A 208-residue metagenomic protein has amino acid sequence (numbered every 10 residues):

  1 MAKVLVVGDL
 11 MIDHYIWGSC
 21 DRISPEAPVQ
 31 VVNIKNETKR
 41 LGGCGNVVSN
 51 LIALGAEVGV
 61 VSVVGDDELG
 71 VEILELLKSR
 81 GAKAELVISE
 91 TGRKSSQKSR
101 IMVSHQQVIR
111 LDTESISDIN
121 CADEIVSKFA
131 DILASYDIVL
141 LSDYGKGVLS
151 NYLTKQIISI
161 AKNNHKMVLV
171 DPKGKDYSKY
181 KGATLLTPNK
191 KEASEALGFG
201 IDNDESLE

Functional and structural regions predicted by a protein language model:
M1-G59: Glycine-rich phosphate/adenosyl-contacting loop at the front of the ribokinase-like
L5-V7, R110, D137-L140, L169 (+1 more regions): Structural motif
V64-R80: A glycine-rich beta-to-alpha transition motif near the start of alpha/beta enzyme domains, typified by
L76-G92: A glycine-rich helix N-cap at a beta->alpha junction
V87-R93, R100-L133: Conserved phosphate-binding/catalytic loop of the ribokinase/pfkB sugar-kinase fold
S135-V148: Short acidic, glycine-rich surface-loop motifs adjacent to enzyme active sites
K146-E208: Conserved phosphate/ATP/ADP-binding segment of small-molecule kinases
